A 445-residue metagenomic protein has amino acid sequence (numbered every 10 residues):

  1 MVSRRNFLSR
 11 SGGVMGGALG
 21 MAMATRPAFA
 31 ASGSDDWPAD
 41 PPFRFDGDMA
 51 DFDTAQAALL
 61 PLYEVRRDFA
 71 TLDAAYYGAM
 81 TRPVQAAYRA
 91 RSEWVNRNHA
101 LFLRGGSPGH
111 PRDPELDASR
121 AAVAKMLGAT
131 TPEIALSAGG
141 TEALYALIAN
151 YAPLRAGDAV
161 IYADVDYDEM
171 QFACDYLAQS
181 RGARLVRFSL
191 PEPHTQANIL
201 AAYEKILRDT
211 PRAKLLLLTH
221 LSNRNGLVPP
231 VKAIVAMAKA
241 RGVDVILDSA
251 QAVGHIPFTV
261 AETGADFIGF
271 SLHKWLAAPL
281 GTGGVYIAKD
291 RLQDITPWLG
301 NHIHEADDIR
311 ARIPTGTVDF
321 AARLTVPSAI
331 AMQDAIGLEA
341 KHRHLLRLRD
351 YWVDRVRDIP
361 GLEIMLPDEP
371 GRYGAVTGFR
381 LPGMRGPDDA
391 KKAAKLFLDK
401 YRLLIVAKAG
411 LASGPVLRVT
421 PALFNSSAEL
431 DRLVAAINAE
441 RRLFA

Functional and structural regions predicted by a protein language model:
S3, L8-A445: Pyridoxal 5′-phosphate
